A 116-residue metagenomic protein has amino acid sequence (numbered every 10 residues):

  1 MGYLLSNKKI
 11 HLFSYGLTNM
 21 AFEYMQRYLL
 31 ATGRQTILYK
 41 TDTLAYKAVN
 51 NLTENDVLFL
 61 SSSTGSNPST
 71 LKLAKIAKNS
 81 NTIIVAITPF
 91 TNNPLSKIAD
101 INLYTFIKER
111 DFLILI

Functional and structural regions predicted by a protein language model:
M1-G2: Amphipathic alpha-helical dimerization/coiled-coil segments that flank or bridge DNA-binding/regulatory modules
L5-I116: Glycine-rich phosphate-binding loops that contact phosphosugars or nucleotide phosphates
